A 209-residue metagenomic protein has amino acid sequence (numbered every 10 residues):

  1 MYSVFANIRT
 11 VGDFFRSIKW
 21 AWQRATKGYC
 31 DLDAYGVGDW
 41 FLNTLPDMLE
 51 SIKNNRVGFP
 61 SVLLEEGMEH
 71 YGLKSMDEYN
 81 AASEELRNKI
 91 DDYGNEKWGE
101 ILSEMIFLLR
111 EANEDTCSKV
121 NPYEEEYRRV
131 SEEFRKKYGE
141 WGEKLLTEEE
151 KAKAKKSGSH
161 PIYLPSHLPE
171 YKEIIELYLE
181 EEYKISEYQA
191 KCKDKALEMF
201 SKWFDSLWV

Functional and structural regions predicted by a protein language model:
M1-F204: Long, non-globular targeting/processing and low-complexity regions
